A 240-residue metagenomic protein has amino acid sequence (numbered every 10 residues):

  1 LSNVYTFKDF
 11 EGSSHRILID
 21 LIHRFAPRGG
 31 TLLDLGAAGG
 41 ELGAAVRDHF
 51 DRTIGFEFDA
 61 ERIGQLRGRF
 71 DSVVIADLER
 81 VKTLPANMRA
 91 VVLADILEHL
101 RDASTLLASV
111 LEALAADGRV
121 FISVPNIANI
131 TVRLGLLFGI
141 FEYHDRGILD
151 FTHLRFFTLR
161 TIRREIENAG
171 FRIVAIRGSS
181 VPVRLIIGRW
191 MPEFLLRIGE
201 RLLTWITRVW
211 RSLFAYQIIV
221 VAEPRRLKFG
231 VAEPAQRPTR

Functional and structural regions predicted by a protein language model:
L1-A94, S104-L107, R177-P182, I186-W190 (+3 more regions): Conserved N-terminal segment of class I S-adenosyl-L-methionine
D95-H99: A short His-aromatic
R101-T105, V132: Short N-terminal helix/helix-N-cap motif within the alpha/beta-hydrolase-1
T105-R119: A short glycine-rich, Lys/Arg-flanked "PGG" loop and its adjoining helix->strand segment in the class I
I122-H144: Conserved class I S-adenosyl-L-methionine
H144-T161: Acceptor-substrate binding/catalytic loop of class I
I162-R177: A SAM-dependent methyltransferase catalytic signature shared across enzymes that methylate proteins
